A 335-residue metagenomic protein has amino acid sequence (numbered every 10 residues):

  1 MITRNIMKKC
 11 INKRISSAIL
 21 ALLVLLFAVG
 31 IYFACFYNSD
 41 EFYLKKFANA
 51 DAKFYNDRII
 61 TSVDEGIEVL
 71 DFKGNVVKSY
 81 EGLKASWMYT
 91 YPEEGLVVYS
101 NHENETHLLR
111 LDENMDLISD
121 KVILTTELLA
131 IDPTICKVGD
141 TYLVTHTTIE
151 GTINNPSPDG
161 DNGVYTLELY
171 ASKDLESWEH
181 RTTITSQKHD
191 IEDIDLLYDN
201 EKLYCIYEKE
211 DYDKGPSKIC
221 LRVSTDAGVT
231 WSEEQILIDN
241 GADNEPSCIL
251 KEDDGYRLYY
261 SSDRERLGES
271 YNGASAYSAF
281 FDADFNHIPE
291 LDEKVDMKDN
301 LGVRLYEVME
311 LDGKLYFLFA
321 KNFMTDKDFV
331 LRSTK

Functional and structural regions predicted by a protein language model:
N5-L25: N-terminal Sec-pathway targeting helices
L25-A34: Hydrophobic alpha-helical membrane-insertion segments, chiefly the h-region of N-terminal signal peptides
F36-K335: Carbohydrate-active catalytic/glycan-binding domains of CAZyme proteins, especially the secreted or lumenal ectodomains
